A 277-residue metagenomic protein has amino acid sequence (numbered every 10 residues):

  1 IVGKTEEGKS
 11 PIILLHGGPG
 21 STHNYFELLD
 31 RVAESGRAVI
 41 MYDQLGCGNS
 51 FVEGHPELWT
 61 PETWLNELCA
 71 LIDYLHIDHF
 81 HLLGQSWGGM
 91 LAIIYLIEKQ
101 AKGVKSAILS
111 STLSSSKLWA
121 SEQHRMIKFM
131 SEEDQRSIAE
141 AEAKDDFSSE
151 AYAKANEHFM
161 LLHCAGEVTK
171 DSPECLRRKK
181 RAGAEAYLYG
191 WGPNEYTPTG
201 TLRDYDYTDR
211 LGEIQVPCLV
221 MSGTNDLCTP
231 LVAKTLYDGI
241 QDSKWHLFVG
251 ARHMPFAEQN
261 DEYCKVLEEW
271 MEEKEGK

Functional and structural regions predicted by a protein language model:
I1-E53: Conserved HGGG/HGGXW glycine-rich cap/lid loop of the alpha/beta-hydrolase fold
N24-F26, S50-P56, W119-S121, L231-V232: Conserved catalytic-core motifs of eukaryotic protein kinase domains, centered on the activation segment
Q44-W87, L91: Active-site loop/oxyanion-hole signature of alpha/beta-hydrolase fold enzymes
D78-E122: Conserved hydrolase catalytic core segment
K105-D146: Flexible "cap/lid" loop of the alpha/beta hydrolase fold
F129, R136-V216: Alpha/beta-hydrolase
T201, T208-A251: Conserved loop-alpha-helix segment in the C-terminal half of the alpha/beta-hydrolase fold that carries the catalytic
D242-K277: Catalytic active-site module of serine/aspartate enzymes centered on a nucleophile-bearing elbow/loop
